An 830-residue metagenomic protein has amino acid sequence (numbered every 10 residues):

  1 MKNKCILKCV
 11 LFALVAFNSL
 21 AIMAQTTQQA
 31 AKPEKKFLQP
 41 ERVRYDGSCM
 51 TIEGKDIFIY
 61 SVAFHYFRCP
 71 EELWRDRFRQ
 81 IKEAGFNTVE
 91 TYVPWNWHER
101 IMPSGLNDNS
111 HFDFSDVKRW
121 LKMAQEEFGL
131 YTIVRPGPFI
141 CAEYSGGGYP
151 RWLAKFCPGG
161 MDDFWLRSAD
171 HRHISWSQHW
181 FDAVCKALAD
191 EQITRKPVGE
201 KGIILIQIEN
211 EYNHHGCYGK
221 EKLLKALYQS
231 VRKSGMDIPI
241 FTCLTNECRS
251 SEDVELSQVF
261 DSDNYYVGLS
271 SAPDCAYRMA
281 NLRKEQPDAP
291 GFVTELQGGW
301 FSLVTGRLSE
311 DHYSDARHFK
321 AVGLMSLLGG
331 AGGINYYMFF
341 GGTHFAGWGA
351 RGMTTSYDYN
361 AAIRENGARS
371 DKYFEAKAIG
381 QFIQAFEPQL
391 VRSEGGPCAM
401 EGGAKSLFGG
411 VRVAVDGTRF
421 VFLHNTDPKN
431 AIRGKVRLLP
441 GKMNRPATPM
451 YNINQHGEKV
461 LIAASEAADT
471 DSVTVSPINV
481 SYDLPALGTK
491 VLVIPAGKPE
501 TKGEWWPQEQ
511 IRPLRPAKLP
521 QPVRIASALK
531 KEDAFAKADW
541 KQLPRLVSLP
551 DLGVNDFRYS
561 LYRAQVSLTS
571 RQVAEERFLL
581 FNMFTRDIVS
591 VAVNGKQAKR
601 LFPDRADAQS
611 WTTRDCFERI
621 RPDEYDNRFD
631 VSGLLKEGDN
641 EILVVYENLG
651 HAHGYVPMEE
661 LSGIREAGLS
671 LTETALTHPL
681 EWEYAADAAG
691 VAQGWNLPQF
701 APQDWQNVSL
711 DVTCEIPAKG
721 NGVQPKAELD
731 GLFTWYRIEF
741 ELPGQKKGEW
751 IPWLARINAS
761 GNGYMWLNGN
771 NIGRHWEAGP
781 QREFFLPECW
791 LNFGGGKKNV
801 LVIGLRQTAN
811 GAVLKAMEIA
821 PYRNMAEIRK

Functional and structural regions predicted by a protein language model:
M1-A31: Bacterial Sec-dependent N-terminal signal peptides
Q25-T88: N-terminal carbohydrate-binding accessory modules
A31-P33, L38, V134, P138-W176 (+1 more regions): Substrate-binding/catalytic cleft of secreted carbohydrate-active enzymes, primarily glycoside hydrolases
E53-I57, Y92, W97-D113, A142-R172 (+3 more regions): Aromatic- and acidic-residue-enriched carbohydrate-binding clefts of CAZyme catalytic domains
H65-E83, S104-Q125, K222-L223, V573-R577 (+5 more regions): Aromatic- and glycine-enriched glycan-recognition loops and surfaces that form the carbohydrate-binding subsites
W74-S145, Y228, R232: Aromatic-lined substrate-binding rim segments of carbohydrate-active enzymes
I174-Q192, G199-I208, N213, K220-V231 (+8 more regions): Carbohydrate-binding surfaces of carbohydrate-active enzymes
V573-G595, I642, W705, F740-N768 (+2 more regions): Aromatic-lined ligand-binding clefts that engage carbohydrates, nucleic acids, or primary amines
